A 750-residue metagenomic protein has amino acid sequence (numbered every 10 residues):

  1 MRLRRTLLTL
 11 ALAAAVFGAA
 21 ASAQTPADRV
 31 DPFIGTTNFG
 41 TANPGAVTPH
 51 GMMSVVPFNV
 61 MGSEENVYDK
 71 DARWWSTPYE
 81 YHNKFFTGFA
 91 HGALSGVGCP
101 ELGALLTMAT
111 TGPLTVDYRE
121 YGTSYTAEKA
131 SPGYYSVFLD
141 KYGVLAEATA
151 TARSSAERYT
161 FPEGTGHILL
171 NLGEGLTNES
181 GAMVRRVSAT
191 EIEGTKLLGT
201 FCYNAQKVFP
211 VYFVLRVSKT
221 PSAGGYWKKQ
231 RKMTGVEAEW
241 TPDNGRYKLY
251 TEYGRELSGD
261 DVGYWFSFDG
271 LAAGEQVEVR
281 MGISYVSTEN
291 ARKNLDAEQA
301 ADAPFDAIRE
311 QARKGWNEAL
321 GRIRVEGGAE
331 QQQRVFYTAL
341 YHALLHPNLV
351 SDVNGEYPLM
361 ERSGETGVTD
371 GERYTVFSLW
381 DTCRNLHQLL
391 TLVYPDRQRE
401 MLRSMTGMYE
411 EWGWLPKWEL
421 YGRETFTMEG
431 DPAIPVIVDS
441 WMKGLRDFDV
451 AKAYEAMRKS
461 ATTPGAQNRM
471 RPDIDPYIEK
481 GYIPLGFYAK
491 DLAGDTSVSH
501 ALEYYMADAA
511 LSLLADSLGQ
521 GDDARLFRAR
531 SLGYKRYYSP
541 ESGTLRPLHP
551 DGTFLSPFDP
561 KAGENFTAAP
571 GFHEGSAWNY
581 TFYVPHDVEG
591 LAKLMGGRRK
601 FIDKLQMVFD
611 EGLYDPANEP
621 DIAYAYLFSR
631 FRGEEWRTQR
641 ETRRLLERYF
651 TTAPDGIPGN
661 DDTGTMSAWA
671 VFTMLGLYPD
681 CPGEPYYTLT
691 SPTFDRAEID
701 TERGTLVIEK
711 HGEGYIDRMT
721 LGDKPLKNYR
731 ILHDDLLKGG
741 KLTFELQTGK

Functional and structural regions predicted by a protein language model:
M1-L10: Bacterial N-terminal signal peptides that target proteins for export
T9-G18: Bacterial N-terminal signal peptides
A19-A23: Sec/Tat signal peptide C-region and signal peptidase I cleavage site
Q24-C383, H387, T391-P435, W441-L502 (+11 more regions): Accessory carbohydrate-recognition regions in carbohydrate-active enzymes
A507: ATP-dependent phospho-/nucleotidyl transfer catalytic cores
